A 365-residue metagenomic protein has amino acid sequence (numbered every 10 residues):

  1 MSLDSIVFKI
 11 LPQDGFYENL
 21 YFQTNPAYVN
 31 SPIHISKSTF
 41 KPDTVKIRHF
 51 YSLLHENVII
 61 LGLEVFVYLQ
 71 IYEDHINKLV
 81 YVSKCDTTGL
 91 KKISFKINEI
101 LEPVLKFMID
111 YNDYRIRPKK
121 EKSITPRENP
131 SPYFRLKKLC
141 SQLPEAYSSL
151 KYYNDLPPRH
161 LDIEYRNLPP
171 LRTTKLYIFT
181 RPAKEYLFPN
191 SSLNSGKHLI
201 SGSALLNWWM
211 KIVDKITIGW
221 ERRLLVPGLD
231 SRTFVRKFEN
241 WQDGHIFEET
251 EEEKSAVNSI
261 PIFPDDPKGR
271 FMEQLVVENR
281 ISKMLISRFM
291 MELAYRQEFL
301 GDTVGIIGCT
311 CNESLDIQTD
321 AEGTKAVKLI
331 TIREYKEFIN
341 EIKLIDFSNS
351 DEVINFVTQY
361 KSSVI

Functional and structural regions predicted by a protein language model:
M1-V7: Eukaryote-specific long, low-complexity intrinsically disordered regions
D14-P32, T39-F40, T44, S52-I60 (+1 more regions): Extended amphipathic alpha-helical regions
